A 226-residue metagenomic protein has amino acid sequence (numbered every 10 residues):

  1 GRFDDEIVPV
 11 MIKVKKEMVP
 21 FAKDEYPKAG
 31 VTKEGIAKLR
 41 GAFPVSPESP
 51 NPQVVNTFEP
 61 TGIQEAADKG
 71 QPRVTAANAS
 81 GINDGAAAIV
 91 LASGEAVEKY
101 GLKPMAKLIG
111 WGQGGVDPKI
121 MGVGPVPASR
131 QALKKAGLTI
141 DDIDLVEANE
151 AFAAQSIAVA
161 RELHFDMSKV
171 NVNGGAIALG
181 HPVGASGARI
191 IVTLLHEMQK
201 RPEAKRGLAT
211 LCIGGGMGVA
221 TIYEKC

Functional and structural regions predicted by a protein language model:
G1, G30-K33, A76, S80 (+5 more regions): Electropositive phosphate-/nucleotide-binding environments in soluble metabolic enzymes
G1-G94, K99, E162, M167-K169: N-terminal extracellular/periplasmic Venus flytrap/periplasmic-binding protein-like
R2, L102, L138, F165 (+1 more regions): Helix N-cap/coil-helix junction residues
M18-K23, P118-P125, E150-S168, P182-G187 (+1 more regions): Short glycine/threonine-rich loop-to-helix capping motif typified by GTGT followed within a few residues by an Asp-Pro
K33, A37-R40, A88-E95, V126-R130 (+5 more regions): Predominant activation on well-ordered alpha-helical scaffold segments within soluble catalytic domains
Q71, T75-A92, G187-C226: Conserved beta-strand-centric core segments of catalytic alpha/beta enzyme folds
P72-S80, G112, D144-A151, V170-S186 (+1 more regions): Cysteine-centered functional microenvironments
G94-D142, A160: Glycine- and Gly-Pro-enriched alpha-helical subdomains that act as flexible, kink-prone "lid/hinge" or packing modules
